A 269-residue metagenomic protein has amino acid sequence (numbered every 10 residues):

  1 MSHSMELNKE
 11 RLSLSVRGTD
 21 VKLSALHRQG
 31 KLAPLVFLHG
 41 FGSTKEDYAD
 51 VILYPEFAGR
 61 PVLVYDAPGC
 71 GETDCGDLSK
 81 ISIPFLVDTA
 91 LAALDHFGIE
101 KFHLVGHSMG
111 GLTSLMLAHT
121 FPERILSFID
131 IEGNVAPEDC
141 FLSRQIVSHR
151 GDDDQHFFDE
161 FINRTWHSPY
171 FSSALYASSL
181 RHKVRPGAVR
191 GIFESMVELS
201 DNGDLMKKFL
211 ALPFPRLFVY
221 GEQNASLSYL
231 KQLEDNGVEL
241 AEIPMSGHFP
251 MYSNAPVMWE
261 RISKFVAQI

Functional and structural regions predicted by a protein language model:
M1-V36, F57-R60, D95, I99-E100 (+6 more regions): Alpha/beta-hydrolase fold catalytic core
T19, L63-V105, M109, W259-E260: Active-site loop/oxyanion-hole signature of alpha/beta-hydrolase fold enzymes
V21-D74: Conserved HGGG/HGGXW glycine-rich cap/lid loop of the alpha/beta-hydrolase fold
D47-A49, T73-S79, C140-L142, L230: Conserved catalytic-core motifs of eukaryotic protein kinase domains, centered on the activation segment
L53-P55, R216-N254: Conserved loop-alpha-helix segment in the C-terminal half of the alpha/beta-hydrolase fold that carries the catalytic
L115-H119, I125-F157: Flexible "cap/lid" loop of the alpha/beta hydrolase fold
C140, Q155-L212: Conserved alpha/beta-hydrolase catalytic His-Asp/Glu region
Y252-V266: Post-His helix in hydrolase/transferase enzymes
